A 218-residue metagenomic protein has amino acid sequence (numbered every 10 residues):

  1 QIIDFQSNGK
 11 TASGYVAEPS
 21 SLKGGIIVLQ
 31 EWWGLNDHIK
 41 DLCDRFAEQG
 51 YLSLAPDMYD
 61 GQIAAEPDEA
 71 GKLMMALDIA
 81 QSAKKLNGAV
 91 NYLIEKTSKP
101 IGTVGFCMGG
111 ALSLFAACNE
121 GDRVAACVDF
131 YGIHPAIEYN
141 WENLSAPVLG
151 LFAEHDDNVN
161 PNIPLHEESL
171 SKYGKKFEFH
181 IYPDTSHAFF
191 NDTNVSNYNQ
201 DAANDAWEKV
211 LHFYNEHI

Functional and structural regions predicted by a protein language model:
I2-K96, N191: Serine-hydrolase catalytic machinery in alpha/beta-hydrolase-like enzymes
T103-G105, F130: Short beta-strand immediately N-terminal to the catalytic nucleophile in serine-hydrolase-like folds
G105-G109, S113: Gly/Ala-rich beta-loop-alpha elbow adjacent to hydrolase catalytic centers
R123-I133: A conserved short beta-strand
L144, G150-F152: Short beta-strand/loop motif that positions the catalytic acidic residue of the alpha/beta-hydrolase fold
E154-N160: Acidic catalytic loop of the alpha/beta-hydrolase fold
N160-S169: Short alpha-helix in the alpha/beta-hydrolase fold that links the catalytic acid
S171-I218: C-terminal catalytic histidine-bearing segment of alpha/beta-hydrolase fold enzymes
